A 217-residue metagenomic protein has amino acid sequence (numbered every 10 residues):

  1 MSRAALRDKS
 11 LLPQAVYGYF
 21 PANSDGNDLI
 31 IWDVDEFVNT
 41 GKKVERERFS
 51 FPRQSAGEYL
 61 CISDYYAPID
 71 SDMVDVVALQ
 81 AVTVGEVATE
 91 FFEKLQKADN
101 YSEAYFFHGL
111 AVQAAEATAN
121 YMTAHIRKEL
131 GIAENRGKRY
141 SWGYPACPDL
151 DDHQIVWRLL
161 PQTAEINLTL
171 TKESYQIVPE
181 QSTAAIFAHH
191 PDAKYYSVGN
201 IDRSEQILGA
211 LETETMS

Functional and structural regions predicted by a protein language model:
M1-A104, L130-I132, F187-H189, K194-Y195 (+1 more regions): Active-site loops and adjacent core secondary-structure elements that bind or stabilize anionic groups
M1-S2, V16, V76, L110 (+3 more regions): General structural feature for long, well-ordered alpha-helical segments within catalytic domains of soluble enzymes
Q80, E103-H125: C-terminal substrate/ligand-recognition segments
L95-D99, N120, K128, I132-M216: Activity-critical C-terminal alpha-helical subdomain
